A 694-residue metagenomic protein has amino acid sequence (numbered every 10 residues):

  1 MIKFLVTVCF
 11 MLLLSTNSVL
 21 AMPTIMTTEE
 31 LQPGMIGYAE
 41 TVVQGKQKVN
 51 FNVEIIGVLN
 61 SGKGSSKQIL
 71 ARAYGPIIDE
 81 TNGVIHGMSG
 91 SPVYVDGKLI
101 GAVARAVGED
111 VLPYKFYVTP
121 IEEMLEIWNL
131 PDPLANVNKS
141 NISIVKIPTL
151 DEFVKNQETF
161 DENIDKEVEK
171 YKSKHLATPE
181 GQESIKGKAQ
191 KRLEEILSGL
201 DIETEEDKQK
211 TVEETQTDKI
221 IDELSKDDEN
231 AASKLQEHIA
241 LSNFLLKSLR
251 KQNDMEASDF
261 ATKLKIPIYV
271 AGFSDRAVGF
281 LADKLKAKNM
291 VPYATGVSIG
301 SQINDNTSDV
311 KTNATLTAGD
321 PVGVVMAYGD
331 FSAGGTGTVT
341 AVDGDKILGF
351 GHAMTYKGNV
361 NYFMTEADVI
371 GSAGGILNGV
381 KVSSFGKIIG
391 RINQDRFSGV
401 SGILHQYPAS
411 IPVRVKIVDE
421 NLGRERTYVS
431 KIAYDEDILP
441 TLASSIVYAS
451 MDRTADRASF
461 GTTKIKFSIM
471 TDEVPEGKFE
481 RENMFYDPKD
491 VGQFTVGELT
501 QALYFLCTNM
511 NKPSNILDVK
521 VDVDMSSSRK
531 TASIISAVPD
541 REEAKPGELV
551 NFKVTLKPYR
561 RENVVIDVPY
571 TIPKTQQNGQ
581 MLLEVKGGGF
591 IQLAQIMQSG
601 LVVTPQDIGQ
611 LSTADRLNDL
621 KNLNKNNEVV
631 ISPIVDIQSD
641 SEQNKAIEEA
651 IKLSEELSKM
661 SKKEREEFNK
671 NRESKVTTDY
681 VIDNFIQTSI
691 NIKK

Functional and structural regions predicted by a protein language model:
V6-N17: Bacterial N-terminal signal peptides
L20-K694: Terminal presequence/propeptide segments associated with secretion/organelle targeting and zymogen/polyprotein
